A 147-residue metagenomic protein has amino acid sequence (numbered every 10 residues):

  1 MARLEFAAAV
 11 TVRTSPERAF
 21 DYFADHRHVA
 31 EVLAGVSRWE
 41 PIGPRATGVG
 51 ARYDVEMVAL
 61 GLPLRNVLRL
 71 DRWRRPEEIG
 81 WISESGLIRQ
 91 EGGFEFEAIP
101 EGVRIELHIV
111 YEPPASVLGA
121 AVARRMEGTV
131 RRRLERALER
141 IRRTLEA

Functional and structural regions predicted by a protein language model:
M1-G48, R143: Hydrophobic ligand-binding cavity/cleft-lining segments
A9, R69, E91-E95: Short, surface-exposed charged micro-motifs
V12, A59-G61, Y111-P113: Beta-strand elements of well-folded, non-transmembrane domains
T14, E31, R65, T129-R132 (+1 more regions): Generic recognition of short, well-ordered alpha-helical interface segments
E40-I88, I99-R104, R136-A147: Glycine-rich portal/gate segments that line the openings of hydrophobic small-molecule binding cavities
I82-R136: Beta-strand/loop substructures that line and gate deep hydrophobic ligand-binding cavities in soluble
